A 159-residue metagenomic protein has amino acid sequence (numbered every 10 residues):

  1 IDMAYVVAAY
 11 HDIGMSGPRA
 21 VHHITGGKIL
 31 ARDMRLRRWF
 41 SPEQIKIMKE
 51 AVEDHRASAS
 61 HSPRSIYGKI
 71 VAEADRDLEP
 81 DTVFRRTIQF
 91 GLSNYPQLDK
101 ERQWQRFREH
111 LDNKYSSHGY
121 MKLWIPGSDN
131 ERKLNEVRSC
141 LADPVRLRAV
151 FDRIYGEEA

Functional and structural regions predicted by a protein language model:
I1-P18, H22-G26, I47-A57: His-Asp-centered metal-binding catalytic motifs of divalent-metal-dependent phosphohydrolases/nucleases
A8, D12, L30-M34, L78: Generic helix-packing signal
Y10, A59-A159: Divalent metal-dependent phosphate-bond-processing catalytic cores, especially two-metal-ion Mg2+/Mn2+ enzymes that act
I13-S16, D33, R37, H55 (+2 more regions): Alpha-helix C-capping/helix-to-loop hinge sites
G17-A20, R38, L141: Residues at alpha-helix boundaries and short interhelical turns
V21-R37: An active-site-proximal "capping" alpha-helix that borders the catalytic cofactor pocket
K28-A31, E50-E53, K69-A72, L78: A broadly conserved amphipathic alpha-helix scaffold signal in soluble, globular proteins
S41, I45-K46: Membrane-interface starts of transmembrane alpha-helices
